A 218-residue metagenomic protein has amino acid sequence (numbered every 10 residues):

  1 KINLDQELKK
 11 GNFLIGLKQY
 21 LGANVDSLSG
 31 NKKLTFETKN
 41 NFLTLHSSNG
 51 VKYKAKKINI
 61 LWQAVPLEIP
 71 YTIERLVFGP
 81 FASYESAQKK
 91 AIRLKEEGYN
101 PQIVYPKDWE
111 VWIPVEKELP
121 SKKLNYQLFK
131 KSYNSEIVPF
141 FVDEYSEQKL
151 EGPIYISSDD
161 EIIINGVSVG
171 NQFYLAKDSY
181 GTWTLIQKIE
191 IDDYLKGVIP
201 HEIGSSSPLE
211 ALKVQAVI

Functional and structural regions predicted by a protein language model:
K1-I218: Conserved, single-site charged/polar hotspot
